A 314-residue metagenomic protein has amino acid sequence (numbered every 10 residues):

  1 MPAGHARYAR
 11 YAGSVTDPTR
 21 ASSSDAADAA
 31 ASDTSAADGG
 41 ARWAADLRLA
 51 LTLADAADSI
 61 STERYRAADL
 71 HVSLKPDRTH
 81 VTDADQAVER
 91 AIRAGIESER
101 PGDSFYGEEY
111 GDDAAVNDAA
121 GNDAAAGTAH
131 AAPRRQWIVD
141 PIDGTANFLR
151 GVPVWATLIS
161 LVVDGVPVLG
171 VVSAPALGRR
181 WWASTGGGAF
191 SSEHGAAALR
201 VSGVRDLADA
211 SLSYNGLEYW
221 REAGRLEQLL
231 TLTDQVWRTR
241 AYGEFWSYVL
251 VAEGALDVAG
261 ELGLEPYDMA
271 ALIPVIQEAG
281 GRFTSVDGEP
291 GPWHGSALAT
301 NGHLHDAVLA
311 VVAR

Functional and structural regions predicted by a protein language model:
P2-I142, L304-A310: N-terminal subdomain of lithium-sensitive/metallo-dependent phosphomonoesterases centered on the IMPase/IPPase/PAP
S61-R64, D85, I96, T145 (+6 more regions): Residue-level signal for inorganic ion chemistry
L70, D103, G187, V236-W237 (+1 more regions): A structural micro-motif
Q86, R90, E109, P141-G144 (+5 more regions): Generic detector of well-ordered alpha-helical packing
G127-F190: DPxDG-like acidic metal-binding loop motif
S191-G195: A structural micro-motif at secondary-structure boundaries
R200-R314: An extended, acidic
